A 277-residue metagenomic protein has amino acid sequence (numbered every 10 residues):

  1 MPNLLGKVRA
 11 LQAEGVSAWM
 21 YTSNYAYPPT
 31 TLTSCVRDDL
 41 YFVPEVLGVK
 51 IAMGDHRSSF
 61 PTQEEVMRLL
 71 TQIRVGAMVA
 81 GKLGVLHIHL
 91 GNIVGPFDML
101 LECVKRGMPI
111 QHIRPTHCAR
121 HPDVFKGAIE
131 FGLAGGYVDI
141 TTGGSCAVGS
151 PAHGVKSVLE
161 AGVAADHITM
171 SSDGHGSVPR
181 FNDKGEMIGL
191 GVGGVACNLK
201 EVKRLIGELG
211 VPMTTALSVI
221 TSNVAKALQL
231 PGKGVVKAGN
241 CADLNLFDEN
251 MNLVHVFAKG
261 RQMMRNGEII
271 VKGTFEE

Functional and structural regions predicted by a protein language model:
M1-G76, L90, F97-C103: Active-site loop-helix segments enriched in His/Asp/Glu that coordinate and activate a nucleophilic water at divalent
P2-G6, P61-E64, R68, D98 (+6 more regions): Conserved active-site and cofactor/substrate-binding residues in soluble primary-metabolism enzymes
L11, V49, H89, V138 (+4 more regions): Divalent metal-coordination and catalytic microenvironments
E65, T71-F181, E186-G189: Active-site core of metal-dependent hydrolases
H117, I140-T142, S172-G174, L217-I220 (+3 more regions): Active-site proximal loops enriched in glycine and acidic residues that flank catalytic Cys/His/Asp and coordinate
A161-L246: His/Asp/Glu-enriched, well-ordered alpha-helical/loop segment that forms or immediately abuts the divalent-metal
V235-E277: C-terminal cap of metal-dependent C-N hydrolases
